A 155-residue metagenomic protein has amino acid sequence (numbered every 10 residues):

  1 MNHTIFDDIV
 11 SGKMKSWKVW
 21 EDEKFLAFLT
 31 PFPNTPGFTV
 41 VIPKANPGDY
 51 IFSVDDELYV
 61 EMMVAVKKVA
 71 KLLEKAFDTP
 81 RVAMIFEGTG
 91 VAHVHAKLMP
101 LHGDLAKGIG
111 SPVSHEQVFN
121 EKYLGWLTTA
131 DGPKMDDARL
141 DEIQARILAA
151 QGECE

Functional and structural regions predicted by a protein language model:
M1-E155: HIT superfamily nucleotide-processing domains
